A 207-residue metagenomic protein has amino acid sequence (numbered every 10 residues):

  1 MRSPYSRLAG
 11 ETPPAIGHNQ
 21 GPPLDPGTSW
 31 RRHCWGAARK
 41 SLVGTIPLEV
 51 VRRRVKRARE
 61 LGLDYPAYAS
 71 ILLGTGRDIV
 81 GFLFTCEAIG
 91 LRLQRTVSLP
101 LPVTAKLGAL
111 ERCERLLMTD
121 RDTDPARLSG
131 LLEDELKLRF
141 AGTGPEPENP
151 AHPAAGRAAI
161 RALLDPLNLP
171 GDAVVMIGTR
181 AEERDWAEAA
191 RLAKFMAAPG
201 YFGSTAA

Functional and structural regions predicted by a protein language model:
M1-R31, W35, L42: Eukaryotic charged/polar low-complexity linker/IDR segments
T28-C86: Amphipathic alpha-helical packing elements
V80-L83, Q94-T96, R127-G130, R184-A189: A short acidic (Asp/Glu
L83-L117: Long, compositionally biased
L107-C113, E135, A162-D172: Flexible, charged surface loops at secondary-structure boundaries
M118-D124, P150-A155, M176-A181: Structural motif
A141-G144: Preference for solvent-exposed, low-hydrophobicity sequence contexts
A159-A207: Extended, charged low-complexity segments that frequently continue into or abut oligomerization scaffolds
